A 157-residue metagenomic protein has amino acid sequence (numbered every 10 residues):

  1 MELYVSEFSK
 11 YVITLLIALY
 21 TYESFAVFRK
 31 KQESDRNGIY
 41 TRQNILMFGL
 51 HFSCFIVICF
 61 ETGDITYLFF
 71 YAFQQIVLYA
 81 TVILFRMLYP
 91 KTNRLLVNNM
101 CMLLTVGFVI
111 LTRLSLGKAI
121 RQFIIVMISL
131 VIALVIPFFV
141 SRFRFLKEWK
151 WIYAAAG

Functional and structural regions predicted by a protein language model:
M1-I17: Hydrophobic transmembrane alpha-helical segments in integral membrane proteins
I17, V27-E33, S53-F55: A hydrophobic alpha-helix/topogenic segment detector that preferentially activates on transmembrane helices
A18-F25, V82-I83: Alpha-helical transmembrane segments
Y22-Y40: Membrane-interface helix-loop junction between the first two transmembrane segments
D35-R42, F48-S53, Y67, G117: Helix-loop-helix hairpins in multi-pass membrane proteins, especially solute transporters
R36-G38, F60, M87-P90: Residues at alpha-helix termini
Q43-E61, M100-I110: A generic, lipid-embedded transmembrane alpha helix
D64-G157: Hydrophobic alpha-helical transmembrane segments of multi-pass inner membrane proteins, especially in bacterial systems
